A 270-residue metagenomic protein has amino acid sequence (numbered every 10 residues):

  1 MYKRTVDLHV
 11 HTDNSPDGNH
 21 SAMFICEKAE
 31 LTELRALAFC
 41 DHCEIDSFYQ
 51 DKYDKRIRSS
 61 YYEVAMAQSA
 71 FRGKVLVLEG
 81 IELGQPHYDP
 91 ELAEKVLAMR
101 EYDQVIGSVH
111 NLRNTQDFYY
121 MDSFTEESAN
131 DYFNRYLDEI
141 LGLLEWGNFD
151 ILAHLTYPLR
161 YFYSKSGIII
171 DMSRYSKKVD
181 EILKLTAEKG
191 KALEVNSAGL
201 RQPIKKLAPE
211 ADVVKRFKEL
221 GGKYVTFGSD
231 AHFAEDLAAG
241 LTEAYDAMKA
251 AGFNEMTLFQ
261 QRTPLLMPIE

Functional and structural regions predicted by a protein language model:
M1-P90, E94-E101, Y161-S173, S197 (+3 more regions): An N-terminally biased module of ancient metal coordination in phosphate/nucleic-acid-related enzymes
H9, A29, D41, V105 (+4 more regions): Conserved, mostly hydrophobic/aromatic
N14-P16, R100-E101, G107-L220: Domain-core and long-helix interface of multi-subunit machines
L34, G73-V75, K189-K191, G222-K223: A short helix->loop->beta-strand "cap" motif at the edges of active sites that frequently abuts
R35-A36, D103, D150, K223 (+1 more regions): Short acidic/polar active-site loop segments enriched in Thr and Asp
H42, L155, G222-A238, L258-Q261: Short acidic/histidine-rich active-site segments
K249-E270: C-terminal regulatory/interaction regions
